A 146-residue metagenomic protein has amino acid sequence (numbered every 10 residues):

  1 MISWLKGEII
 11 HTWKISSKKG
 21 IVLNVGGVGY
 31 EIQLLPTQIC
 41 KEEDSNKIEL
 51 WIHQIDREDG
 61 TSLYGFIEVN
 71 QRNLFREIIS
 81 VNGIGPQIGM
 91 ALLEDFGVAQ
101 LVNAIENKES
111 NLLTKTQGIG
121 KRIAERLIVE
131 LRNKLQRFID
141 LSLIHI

Functional and structural regions predicted by a protein language model:
M1-S80: Structure-specific DNA junction-binding interface
T61-F66, P86-I105, R126-R137: Amphipathic, charged-and-aliphatic alpha-helical interface segments that function as noncatalytic docking
E106-S110: Short conserved motifs of the RecA-like P-loop NTPase core
I123: Conserved Walker
I139-S142: Short conserved catalytic/interaction loops centered on acidic-Pro-aromatic/His motifs
I144-I146: Conserved small/polar residues in nucleotide/adenosyl-binding loops
